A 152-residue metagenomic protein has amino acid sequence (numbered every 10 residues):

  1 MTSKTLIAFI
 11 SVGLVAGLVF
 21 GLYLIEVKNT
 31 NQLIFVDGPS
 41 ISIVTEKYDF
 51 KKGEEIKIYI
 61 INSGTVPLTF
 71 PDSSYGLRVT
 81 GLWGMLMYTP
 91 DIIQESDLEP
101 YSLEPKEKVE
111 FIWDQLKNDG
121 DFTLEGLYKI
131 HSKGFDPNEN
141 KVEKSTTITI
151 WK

Functional and structural regions predicted by a protein language model:
M1-G17: N-terminal Sec-pathway targeting helices
N29-D49: Low-complexity, acidic Ser/Thr/Pro/Gly-rich terminal tails and inter-domain linkers that flank the onset of structured
T45-E46, D97-L103, N118-G120: Beta-strand-rich interaction surfaces with strong enrichment in secreted/lumenal proteins
E54-I56: Structural beta-strand segments of beta-rich domains
I60-G64: Asparagine-centered strand-capping/turn motif at beta-strand->loop junctions
T65-E107: The feature marks short-to-medium sequence segments in extracytoplasmic or secretory-pathway proteins
P105-Q115: Aromatic sugar-binding surface patches on proteins that engage polysaccharides or sugar-phosphate polymers
K117-K152: Terminal connector regions
